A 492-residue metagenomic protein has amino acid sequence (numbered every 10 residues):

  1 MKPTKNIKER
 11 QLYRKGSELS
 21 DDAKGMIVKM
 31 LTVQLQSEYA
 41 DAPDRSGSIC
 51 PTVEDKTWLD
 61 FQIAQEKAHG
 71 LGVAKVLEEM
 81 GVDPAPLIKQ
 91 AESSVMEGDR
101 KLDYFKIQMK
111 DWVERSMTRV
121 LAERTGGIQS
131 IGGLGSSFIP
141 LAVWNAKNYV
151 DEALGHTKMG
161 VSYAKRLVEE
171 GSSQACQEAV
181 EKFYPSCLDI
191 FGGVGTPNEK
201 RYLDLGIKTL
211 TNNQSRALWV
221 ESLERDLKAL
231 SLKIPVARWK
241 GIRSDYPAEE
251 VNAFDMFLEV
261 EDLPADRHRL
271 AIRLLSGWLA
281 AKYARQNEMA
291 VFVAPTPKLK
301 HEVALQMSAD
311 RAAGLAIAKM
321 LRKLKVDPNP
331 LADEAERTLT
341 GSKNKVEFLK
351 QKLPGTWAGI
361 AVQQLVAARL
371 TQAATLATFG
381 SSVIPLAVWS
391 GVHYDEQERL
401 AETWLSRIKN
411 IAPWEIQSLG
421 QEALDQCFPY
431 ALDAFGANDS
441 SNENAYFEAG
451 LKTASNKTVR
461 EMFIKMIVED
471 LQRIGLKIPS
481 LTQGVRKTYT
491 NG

Functional and structural regions predicted by a protein language model:
M1-G492: Non-heme di-metal
